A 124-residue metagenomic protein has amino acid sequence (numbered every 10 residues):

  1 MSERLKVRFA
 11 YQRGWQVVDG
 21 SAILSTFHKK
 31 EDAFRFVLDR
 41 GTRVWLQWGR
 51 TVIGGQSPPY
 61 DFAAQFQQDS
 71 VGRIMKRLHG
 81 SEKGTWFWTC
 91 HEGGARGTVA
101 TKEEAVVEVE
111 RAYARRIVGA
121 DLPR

Functional and structural regions predicted by a protein language model:
M1-Q16, S25-T85, V106-R115, A120-P123: Short N-terminal "domain-start" leader segments that mark the transition from disordered tails or signal peptides into
G94, A100: Catalytic phosphate/metal-binding cores of nucleic-acid and nucleotide-processing enzymes, i.e., regions that mediate
